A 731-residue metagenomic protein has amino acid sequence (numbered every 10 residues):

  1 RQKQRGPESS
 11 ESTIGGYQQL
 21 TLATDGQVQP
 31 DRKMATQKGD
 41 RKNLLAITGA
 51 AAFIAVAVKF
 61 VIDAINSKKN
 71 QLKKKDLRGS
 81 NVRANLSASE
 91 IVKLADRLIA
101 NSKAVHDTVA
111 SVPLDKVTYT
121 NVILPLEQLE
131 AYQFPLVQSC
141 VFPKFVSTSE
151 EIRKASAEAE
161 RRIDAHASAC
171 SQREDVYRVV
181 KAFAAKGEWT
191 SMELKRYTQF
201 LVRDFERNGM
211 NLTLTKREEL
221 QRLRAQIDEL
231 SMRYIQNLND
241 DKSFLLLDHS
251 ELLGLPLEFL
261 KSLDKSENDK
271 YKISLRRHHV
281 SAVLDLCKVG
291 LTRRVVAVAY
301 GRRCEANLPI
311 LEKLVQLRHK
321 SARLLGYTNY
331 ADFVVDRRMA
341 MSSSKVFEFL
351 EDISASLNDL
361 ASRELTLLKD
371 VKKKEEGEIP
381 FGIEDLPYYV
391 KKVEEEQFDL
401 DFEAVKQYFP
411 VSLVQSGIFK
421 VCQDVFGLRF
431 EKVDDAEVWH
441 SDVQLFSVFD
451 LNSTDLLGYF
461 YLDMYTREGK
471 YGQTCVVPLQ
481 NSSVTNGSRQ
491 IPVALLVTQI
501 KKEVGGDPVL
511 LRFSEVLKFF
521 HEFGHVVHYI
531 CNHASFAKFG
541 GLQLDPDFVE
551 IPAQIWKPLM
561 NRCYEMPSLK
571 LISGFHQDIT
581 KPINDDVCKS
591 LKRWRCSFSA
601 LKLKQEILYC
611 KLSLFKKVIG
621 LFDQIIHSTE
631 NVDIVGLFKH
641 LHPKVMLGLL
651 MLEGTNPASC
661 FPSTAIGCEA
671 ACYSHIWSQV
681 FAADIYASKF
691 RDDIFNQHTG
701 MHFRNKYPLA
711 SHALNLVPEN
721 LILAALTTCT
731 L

Functional and structural regions predicted by a protein language model:
R1-K33: Intrinsically disordered, low-complexity basic segments at termini and long loops, enriched in Pro/Gly and/or Arg/Ser
M34-G49: Membrane-penetrating hydrophobic segments
A35-Q37, A57, I62-L255, K689: N-terminal helix-rich structural modules
T48-V56: Extended acidic/polar, glycine-enriched regions that form or flank non-catalytic beta-rich accessory modules
K69-S87, K93, E396, L413 (+8 more regions): C-terminal, non-catalytic "cap/extension" segments appended to globular domains
D76-E90, C140-A159, K181-R222, I273-L308 (+6 more regions): Short His/Asp/Glu-rich catalytic/ion-coordination signatures at enzyme active sites or charged loops
Y197, Q221, Q226-E229, Q236 (+9 more regions): Active-site-proximal, well-structured secondary-structure segments within enzyme catalytic domains
K501-F520: Short pre-active-site segment immediately N-terminal to the catalytic Zn-binding motif
